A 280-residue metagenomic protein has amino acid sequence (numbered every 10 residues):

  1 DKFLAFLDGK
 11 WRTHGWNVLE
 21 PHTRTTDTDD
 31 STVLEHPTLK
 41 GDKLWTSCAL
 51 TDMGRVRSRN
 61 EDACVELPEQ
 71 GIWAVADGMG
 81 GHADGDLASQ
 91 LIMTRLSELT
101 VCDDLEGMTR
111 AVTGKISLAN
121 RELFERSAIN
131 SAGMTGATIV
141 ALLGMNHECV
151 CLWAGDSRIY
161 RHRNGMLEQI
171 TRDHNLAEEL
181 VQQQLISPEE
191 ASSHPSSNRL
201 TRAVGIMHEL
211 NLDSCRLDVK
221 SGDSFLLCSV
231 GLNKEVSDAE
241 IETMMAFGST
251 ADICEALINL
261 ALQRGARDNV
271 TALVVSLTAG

Functional and structural regions predicted by a protein language model:
D1-G280: PP2C/PPM-type serine/threonine phosphatase catalytic domain
